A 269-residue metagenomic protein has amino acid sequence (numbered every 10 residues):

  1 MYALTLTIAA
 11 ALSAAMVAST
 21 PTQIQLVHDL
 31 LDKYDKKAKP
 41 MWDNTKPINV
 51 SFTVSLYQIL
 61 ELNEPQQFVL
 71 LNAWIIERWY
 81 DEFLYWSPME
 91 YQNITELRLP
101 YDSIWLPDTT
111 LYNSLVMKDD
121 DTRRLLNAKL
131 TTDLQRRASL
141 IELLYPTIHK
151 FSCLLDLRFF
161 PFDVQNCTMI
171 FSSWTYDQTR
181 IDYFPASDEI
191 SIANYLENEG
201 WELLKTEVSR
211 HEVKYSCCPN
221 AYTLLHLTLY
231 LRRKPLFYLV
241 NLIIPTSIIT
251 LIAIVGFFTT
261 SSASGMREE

Functional and structural regions predicted by a protein language model:
Y2, A9-E269: Non-transmembrane, solvent-exposed beta-strand/loop segments in proteins with extracellular/lumenal exposure or large
